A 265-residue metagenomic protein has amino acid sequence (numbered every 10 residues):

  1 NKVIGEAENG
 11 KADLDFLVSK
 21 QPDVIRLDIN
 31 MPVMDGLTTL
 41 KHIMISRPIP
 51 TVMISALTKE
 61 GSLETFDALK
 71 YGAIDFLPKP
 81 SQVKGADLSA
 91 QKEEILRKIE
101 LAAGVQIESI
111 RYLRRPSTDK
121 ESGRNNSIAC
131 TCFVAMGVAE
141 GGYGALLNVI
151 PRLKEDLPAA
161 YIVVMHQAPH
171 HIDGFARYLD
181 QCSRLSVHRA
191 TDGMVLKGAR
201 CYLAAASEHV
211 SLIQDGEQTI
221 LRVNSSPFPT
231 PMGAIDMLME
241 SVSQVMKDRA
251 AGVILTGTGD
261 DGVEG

Functional and structural regions predicted by a protein language model:
K2-E6, K11-R26, N30-G265: Conserved acid/base catalytic micro-environments in cytosolic active-site loops
